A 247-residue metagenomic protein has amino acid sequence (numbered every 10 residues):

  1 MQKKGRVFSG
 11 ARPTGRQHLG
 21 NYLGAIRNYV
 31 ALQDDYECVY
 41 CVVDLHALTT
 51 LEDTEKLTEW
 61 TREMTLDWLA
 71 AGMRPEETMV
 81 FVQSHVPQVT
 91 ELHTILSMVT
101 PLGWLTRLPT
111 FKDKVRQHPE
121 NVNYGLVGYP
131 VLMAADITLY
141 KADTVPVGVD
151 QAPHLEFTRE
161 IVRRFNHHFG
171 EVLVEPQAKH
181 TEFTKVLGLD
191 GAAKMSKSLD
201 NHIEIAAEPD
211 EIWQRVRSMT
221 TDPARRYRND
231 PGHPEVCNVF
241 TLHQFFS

Functional and structural regions predicted by a protein language model:
Q2-A135: N-terminal Rossmann-like or analogous alpha/beta NTP/dinucleotide-binding catalytic cores that position adenine
K112-S247: Active-site cores that bind ATP or allylic diphosphates and position pyrophosphate for catalysis
